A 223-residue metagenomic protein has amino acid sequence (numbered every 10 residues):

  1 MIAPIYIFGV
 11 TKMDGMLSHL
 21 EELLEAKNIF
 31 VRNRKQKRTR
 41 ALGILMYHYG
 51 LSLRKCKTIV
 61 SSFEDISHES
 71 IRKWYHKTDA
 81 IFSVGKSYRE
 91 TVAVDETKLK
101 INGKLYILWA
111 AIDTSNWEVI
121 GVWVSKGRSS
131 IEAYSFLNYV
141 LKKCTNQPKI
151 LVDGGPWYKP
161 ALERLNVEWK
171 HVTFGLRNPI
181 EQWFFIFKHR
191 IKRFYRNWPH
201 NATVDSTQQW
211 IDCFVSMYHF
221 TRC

Functional and structural regions predicted by a protein language model:
M1-C223: Residue-level recognition of single "structural anchor" positions that define or cap local secondary structure
